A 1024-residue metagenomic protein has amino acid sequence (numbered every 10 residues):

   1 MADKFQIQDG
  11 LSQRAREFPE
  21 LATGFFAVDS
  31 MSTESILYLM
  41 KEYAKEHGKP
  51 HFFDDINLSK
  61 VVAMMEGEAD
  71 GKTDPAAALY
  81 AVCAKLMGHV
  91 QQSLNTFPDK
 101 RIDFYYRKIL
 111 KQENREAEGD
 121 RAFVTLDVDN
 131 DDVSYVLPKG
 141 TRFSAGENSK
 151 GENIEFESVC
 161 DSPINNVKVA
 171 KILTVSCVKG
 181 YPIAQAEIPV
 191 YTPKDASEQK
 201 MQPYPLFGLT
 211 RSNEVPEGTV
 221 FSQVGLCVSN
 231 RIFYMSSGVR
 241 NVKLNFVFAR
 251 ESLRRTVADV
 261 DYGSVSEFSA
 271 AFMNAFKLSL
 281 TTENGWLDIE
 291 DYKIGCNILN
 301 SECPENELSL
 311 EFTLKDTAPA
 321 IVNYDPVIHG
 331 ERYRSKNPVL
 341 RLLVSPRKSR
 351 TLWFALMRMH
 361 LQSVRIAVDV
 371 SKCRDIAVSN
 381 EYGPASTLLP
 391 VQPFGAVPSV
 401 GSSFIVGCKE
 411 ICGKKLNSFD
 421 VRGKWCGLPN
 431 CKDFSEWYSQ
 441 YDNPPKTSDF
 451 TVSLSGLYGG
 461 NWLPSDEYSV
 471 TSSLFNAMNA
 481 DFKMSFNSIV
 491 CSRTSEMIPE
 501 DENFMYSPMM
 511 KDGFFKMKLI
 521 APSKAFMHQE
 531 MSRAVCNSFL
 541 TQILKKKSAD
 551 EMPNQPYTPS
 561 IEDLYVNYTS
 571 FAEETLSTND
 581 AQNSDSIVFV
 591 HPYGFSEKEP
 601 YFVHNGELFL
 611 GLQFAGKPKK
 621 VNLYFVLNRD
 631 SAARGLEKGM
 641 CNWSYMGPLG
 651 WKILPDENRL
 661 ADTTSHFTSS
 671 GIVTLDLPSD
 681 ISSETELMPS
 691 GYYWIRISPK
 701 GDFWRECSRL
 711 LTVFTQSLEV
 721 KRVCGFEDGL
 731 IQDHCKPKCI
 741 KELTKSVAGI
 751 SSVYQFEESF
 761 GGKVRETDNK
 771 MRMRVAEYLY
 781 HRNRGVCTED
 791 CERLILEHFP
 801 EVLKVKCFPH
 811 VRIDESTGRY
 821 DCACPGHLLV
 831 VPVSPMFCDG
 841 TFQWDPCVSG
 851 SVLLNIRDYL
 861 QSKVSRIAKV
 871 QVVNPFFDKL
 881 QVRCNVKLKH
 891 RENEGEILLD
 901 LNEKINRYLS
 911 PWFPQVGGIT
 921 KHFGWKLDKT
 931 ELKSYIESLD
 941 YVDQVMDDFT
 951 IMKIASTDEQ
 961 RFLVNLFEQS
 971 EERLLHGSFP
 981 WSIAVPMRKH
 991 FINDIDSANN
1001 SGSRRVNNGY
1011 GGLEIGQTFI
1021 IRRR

Functional and structural regions predicted by a protein language model:
M1-R1024: Intrinsically disordered, low-complexity, polar/charged repeat-rich segments
